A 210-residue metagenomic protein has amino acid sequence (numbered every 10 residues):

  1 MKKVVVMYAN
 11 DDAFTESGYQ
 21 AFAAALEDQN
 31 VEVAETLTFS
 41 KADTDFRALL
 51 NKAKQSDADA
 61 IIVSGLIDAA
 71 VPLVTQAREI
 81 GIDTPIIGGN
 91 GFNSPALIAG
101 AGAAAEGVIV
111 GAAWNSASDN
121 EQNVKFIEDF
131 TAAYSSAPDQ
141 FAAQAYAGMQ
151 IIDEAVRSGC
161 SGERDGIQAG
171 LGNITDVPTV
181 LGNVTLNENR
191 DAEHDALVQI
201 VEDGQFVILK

Functional and structural regions predicted by a protein language model:
M1, A23-V31, N51-A58, T75-I82 (+3 more regions): Sec-exported extracytoplasmic/periplasmic mature domains
M1-L37, A60, I152: An alpha-beta-alpha
K3-Y8, D57-I67, L73, T84-G89 (+1 more regions): Periplasmic-binding protein-like
N10-F14, F39-T44, L66-A70, G91-A96 (+2 more regions): Solvent-exposed loop/turn segments at secondary-structure junctions within structured extracellular/periplasmic domains
T15-A23, N120, V124, D195: Short, surface-exposed alpha-helical segments at coil->helix boundaries
L37-K52, N120-N123: Structural motif
V74-Y146, E202, F206: Extracellular/periplasmic periplasmic-binding protein-like sensory domains
A132-A142, D153-Q205: Segments of small-molecule ligand-sensing domains
